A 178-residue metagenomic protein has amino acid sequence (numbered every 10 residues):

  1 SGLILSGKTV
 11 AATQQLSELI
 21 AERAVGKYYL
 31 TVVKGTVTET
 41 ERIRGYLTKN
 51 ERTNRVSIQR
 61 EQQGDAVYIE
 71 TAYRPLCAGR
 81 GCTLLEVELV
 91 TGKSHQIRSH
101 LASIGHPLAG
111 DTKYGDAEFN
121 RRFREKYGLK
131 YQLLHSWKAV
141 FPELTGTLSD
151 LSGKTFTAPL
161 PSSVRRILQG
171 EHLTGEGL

Functional and structural regions predicted by a protein language model:
S1-E22: Glycine/acidic-rich beta-strand-loop module
L5, T31, Y73, I97 (+1 more regions): Residue-level signal for inorganic ion chemistry
S6-K8, V32-K34, E88: Short hydrophobic/aromatic beta-strand micro-patches that form the beta-sheet surface supporting nucleotide- or nucleic
T13-E18, V33-L84, E143, R166-L168: Glycine- and acidic-residue-rich catalytic/RNA-contacting loop of pseudouridine synthases
L16, K93-L101: Short beta-strand segments enriched for Tyr within beta-sheet-rich domains, predominantly fibronectin type III
V25-K27, I43, R52, I69-A72 (+4 more regions): A generic structural signal for well-ordered coil/turn residues at beta-strand boundaries that shape enzyme active-site
E41, A66, H95, P107 (+1 more regions): Residues that recognize and position ribonucleotide moieties
H100-L178: Pseudouridine synthases involved in rRNA/tRNA modification
